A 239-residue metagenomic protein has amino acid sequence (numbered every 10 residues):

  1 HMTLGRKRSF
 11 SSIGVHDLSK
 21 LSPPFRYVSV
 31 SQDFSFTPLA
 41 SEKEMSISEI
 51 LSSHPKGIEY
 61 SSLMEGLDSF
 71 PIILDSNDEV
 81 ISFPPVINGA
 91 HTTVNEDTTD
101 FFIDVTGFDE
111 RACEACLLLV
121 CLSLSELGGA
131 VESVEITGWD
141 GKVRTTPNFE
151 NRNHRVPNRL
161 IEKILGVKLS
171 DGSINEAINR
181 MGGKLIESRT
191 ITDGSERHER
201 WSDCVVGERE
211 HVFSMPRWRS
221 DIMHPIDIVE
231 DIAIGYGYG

Functional and structural regions predicted by a protein language model:
H1, G5-G14, K20-R26, Q32-S35 (+2 more regions): Extended, well-folded interaction surfaces typified by the phenylalanyl-tRNA synthetase beta subunit core
H1-G138: Long, basic N-terminal domains or extensions that often function in RNA/ssDNA interaction or organelle/cellular
R6, S61-S62, G89-H91, K142-R144 (+4 more regions): Short, flexible coil/linker segments at or flanking structured domains
I87-I103, P147, R152-N158, Y236-G239: Residues forming anionic-ligand binding surfaces in small-molecule and nucleic-acid pockets of primarily soluble enzymes
L117, L124, G128-L160, L165-K168: Terminal amphipathic helices with adjacent charged low-complexity linkers/tails
